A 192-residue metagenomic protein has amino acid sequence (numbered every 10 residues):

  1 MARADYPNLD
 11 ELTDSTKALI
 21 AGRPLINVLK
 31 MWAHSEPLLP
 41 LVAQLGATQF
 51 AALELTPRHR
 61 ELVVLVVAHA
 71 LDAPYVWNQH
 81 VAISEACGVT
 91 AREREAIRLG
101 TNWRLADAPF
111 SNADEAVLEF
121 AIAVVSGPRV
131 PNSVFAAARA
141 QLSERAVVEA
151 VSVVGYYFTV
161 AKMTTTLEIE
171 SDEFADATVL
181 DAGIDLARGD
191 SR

Functional and structural regions predicted by a protein language model:
M1-R192: Hydrophobic alpha-helical segments
